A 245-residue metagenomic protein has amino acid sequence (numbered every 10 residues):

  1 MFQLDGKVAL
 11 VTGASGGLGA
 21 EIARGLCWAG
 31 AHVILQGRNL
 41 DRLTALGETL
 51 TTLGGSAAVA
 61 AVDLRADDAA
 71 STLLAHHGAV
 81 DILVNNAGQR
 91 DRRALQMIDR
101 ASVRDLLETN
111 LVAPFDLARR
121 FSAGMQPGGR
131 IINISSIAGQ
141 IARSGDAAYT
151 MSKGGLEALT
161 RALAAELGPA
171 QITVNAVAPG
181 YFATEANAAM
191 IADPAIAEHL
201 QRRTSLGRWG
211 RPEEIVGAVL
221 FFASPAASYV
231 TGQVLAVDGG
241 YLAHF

Functional and structural regions predicted by a protein language model:
V8, S15-G16: Conserved glycine-rich cofactor-binding loop
A94-L95, D99-L107, L200: Substrate-binding pocket helix/loop in short-chain dehydrogenase/reductase
Q96, I141-A147, P169, G207 (+1 more regions): Active-site loop immediately N-terminal to the catalytic Tyr-X3-Lys motif of short-chain dehydrogenase/reductase
A118, S152, T160: Active-site helix of classical SDR
A123-G124, A165-P169, S228: Alpha-helical segment proximal to the catalytic Tyr-Lys
S136: Residue(s) in the substrate-gating loop at a strand-loop-helix junction that position the organic substrate next
I141, L220, T231-F245: Short C-terminal tail/terminal secondary-structure segment of NAD(P)H-dependent dehydrogenase/reductase domains
